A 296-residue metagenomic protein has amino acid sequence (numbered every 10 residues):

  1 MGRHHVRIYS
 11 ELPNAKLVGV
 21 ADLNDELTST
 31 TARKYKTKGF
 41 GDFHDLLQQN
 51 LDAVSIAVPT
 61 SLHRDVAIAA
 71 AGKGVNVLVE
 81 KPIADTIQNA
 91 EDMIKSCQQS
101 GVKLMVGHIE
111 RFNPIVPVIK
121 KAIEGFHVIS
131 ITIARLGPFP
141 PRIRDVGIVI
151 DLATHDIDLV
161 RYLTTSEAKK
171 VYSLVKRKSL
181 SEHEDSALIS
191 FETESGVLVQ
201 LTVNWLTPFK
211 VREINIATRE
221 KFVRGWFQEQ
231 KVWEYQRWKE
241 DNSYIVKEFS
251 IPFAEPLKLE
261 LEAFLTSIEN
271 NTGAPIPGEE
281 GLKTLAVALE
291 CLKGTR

Functional and structural regions predicted by a protein language model:
M1-K34: N-terminal Rossmann-like dinucleotide-binding module
H5, Y35-I94: Beta-loop-alpha module in the N-terminal Rossmann-like domain of NAD(P)-dependent dehydrogenases, especially those
A15, D45, A53-I56, A263-R296: C-terminal helix-rich "cap/oligomerization" subdomain common to oxidoreductases
G41, V79-E80, L104-V106, T132 (+1 more regions): Hydrophobic residues in well-ordered beta-strands that form the structural core
A84-I143: A contiguous active-site-proximal alpha/beta segment in oxidoreductase catalytic domains
G107-P114, G137-A168, T193, E280-G281: Mid-domain beta-loop-alpha active-site segment that forms a flexible, acidic cofactor/metal-binding surface
I157-K231, K258-N271: Contiguous beta-strand/loop segments that form the cofactor/metal-binding neighborhood of enzyme cores
E248-E262, I276: Active-site loop of classical SDR/Rossmann-like NAD(P)-dependent oxidoreductases, centered on the catalytic Tyr-X3-Lys
